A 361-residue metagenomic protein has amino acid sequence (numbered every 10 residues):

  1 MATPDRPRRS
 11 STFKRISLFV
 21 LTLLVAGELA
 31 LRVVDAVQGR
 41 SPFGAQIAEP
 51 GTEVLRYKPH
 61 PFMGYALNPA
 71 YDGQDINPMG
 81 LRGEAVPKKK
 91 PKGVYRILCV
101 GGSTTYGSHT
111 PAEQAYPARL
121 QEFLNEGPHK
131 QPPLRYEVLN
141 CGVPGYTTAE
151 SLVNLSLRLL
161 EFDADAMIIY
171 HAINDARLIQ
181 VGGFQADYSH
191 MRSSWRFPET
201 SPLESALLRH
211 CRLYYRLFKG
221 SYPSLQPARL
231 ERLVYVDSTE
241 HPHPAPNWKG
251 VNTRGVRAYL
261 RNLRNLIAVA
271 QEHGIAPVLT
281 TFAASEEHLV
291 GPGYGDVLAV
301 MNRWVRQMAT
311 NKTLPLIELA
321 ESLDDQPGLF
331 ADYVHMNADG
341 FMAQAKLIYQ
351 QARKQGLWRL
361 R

Functional and structural regions predicted by a protein language model:
M1-S11: N-terminal Lys/Arg-rich, disordered targeting/topogenic segments
F13-R15, Y259, P315, F330-R361: Histidine-centered active-site loop/cap adjacent to the catalytic His in serine esterases/O-acetyl transfer systems
R15-R32: Hydrophobic membrane-insertion alpha-helices, especially the h-region of bacterial N-terminal signal peptides
L31-F43, E287: Helix-to-loop transition at the C-terminal end of transmembrane segments
G39-F123, G127-Q131: Membrane/wall-proximal cationic-aromatic binding patches
R96-L98, F123, G127-P128, P132-F162 (+1 more regions): Internal alpha/beta domain cores that form substrate/cofactor-binding pockets in large enzymes and binding proteins
S103-P111, N140-C141, G145, K249-V256 (+2 more regions): Second-shell loop/turn segments in exported
Q114, A172-R306, L319-P327: Serine-dependent acyl-ester chemistry module
